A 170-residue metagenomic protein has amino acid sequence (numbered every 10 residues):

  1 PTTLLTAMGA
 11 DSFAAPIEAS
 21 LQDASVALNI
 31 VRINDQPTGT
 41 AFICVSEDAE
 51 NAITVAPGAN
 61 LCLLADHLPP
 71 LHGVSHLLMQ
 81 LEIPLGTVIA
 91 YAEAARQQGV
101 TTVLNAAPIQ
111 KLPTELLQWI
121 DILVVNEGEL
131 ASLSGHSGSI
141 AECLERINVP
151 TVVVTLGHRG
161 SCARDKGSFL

Functional and structural regions predicted by a protein language model:
P1, S46-D48, R164-S168: Short acidic-glycine loop/turn motifs at beta-strand connectors
P1-T40: Substrate-binding N-lobe of the ribokinase-like
D11, A59, E82-G86, A106-Q110: Short beta->alpha connector loops
I33, I43-L81: Conserved phosphate-binding/catalytic loop of the ribokinase/pfkB sugar-kinase fold
T38-T40, E50-N51, R159-S161: Change "...and in nucleic-acid phosphodiester-cleaving endonucleases..." to "...and in nucleic-acid processing enzymes
I89, A94-F169: Conserved phosphate/ATP/ADP-binding segment of small-molecule kinases
